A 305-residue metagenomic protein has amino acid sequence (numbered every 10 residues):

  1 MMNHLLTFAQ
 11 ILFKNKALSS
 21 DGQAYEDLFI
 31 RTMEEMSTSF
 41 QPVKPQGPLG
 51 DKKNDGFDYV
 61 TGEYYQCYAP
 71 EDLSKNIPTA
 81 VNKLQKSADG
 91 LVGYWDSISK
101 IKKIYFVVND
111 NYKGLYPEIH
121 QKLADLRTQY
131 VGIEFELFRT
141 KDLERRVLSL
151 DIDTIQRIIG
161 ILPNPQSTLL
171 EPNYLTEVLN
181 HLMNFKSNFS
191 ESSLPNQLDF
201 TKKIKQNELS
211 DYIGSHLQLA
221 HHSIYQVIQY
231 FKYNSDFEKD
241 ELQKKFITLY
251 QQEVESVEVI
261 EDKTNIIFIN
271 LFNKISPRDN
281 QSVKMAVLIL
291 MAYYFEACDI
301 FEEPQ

Functional and structural regions predicted by a protein language model:
M2-P45: Acidic-basic catalytic patches of nuclease active cores, encompassing PD-(D/E)XK and other metal-cofactor nuclease
V43-D55: Globular "head" domains of long coiled-coil molecular machines
D55-F57, D96: A general structural signal for short secondary-structure junctions and capping/turn motifs
F57-Y64: Active-site beta-strand-loop-beta-strand hairpin of nuclease catalytic cores that positions key catalytic residues
V60, A69, V108-D110: Short, flexible loop/turn elements at secondary-structure junctions
C67-P78: Short beta-strand-loop-alpha-helix junction that forms the active-site gateway of nucleic-acid-processing nucleases
A80, K86-S256: Acidic metal-coordinating catalytic centers involved in nucleic-acid phosphodiester chemistry
E253-Q305: Charge-dense, extended regions
